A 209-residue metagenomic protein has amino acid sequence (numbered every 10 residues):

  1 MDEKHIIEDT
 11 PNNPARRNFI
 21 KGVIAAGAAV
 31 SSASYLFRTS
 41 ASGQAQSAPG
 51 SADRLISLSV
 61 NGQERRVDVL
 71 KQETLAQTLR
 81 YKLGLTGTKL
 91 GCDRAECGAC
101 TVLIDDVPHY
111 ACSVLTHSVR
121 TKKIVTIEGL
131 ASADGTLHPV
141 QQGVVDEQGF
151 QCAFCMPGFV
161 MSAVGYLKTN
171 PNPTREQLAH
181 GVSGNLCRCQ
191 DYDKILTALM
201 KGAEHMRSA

Functional and structural regions predicted by a protein language model:
M1-P14: N-terminal secretory signal peptides
K4-I6, Q72-L85, S113-A209: Ferredoxin-type iron-sulfur electron-transfer modules in oxidoreductases and energy-metabolism complexes
N12, D68, P171: Flexible coil/turn residues that form the inter-helical turn or adjacent wing/linker of helix-turn-helix
N12-L36: N-terminal export leaders
R17, K21, K71-I104: A basic, amphipathic helix-loop patch mediating RNA/tRNA/ribosome contacts
S34-D68, A209: C-terminal segment of N-terminal export signals and the immediately downstream linker at the start of the mature
V67-V69, A111-C112: Short capping micro-motif at the N-terminus of alpha-helices
G91-S118, I124-V125: Mid-chain, structured segments of secreted extracytoplasmic proteins
